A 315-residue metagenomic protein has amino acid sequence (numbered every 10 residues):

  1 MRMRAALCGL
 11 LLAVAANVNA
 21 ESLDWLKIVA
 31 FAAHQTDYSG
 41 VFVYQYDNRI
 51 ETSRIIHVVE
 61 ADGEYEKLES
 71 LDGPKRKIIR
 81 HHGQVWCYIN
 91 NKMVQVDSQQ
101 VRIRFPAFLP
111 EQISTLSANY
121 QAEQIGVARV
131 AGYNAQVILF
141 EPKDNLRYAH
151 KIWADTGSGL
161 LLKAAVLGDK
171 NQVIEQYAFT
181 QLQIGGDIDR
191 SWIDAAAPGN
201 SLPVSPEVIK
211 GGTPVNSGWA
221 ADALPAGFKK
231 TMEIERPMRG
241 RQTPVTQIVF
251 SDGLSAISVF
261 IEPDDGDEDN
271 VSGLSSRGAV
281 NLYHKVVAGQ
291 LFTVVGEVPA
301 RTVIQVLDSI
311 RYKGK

Functional and structural regions predicted by a protein language model:
M1-L7: Bacterial N-terminal signal peptides that target proteins for export
A13-N17: N-terminal signal peptide c-region/cleavage motif recognized by signal peptidases
A20-N91, A118-A164: N-terminal mature ectodomain segment of secretory-pathway/periplasmic proteins
C87-E111: Acidic/charged, solvent-exposed loop-and-adjacent secondary-structure segments enriched in E/D, K/R, S/T, and G/P
A131-N200, S275: Gly/Pro-enriched, hydrophobic low-complexity segments that function as extracytoplasmic propeptides/linkers
A164, G289-E297: Short, well-ordered beta-strand elements
S201-A288, R301-T302: Short, solvent-exposed recognition patches
